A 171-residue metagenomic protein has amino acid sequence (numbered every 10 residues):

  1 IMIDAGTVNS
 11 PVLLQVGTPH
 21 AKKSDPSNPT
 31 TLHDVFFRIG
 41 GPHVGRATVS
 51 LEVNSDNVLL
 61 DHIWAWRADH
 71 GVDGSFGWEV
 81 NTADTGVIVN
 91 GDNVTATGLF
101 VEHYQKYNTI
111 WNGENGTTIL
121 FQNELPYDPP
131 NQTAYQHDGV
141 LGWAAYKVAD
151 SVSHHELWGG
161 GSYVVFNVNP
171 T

Functional and structural regions predicted by a protein language model:
I1-T171: Extracellular/periplasmic carbohydrate-active domains that bind, remodel, or depolymerize complex polysaccharides
